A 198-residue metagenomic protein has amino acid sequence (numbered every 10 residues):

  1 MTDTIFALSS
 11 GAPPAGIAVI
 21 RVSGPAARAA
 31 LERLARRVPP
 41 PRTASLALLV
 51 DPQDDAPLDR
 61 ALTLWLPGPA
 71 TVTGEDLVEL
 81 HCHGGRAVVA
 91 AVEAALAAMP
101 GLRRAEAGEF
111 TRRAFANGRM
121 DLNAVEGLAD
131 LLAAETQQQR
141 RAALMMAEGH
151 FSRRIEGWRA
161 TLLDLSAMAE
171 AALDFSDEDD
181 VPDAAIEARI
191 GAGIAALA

Functional and structural regions predicted by a protein language model:
M1-A12, D54, E126, Q137-A198: C-terminal-of-GTPase-core extension/linker across diverse P-loop GTPases
M1-R141, M145, G149: A glycine-rich (often HGG/GG-containing) alpha/beta subdomain
